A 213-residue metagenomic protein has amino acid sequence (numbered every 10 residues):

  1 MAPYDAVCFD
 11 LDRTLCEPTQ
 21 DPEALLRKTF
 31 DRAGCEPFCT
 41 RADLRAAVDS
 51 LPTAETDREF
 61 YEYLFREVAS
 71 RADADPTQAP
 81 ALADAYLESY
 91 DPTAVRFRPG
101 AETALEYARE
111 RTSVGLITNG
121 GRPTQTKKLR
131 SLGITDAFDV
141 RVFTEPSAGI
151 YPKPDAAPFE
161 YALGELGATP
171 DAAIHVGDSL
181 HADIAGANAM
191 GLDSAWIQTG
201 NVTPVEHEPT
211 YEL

Functional and structural regions predicted by a protein language model:
M1-Y4, C35, E106, G121-R122 (+1 more regions): Asp-based, Mg2+/Mn2+-dependent phosphohydrolase catalytic module
A2-E102, E106: N-terminal helical cap/lid subdomain that shapes the substrate entry/recognition surface in HAD-like hydrolases
C8-D10, I117, V176: Generic enzyme active-site microenvironment
T14, T118-G120: Conserved phosphate-coupling serine/threonine residues in phosphotransfer and NTP-handling enzymes
F97, I117, Y151: Residue-level marker of regulatory loop/turn positions in helix-turn-helix DNA-binding domains and in histidine
R111-S113, G191: Glycine-centered short loops/turns at secondary-structure junctions
S113-G115, D171: Short active-site oxyanion
